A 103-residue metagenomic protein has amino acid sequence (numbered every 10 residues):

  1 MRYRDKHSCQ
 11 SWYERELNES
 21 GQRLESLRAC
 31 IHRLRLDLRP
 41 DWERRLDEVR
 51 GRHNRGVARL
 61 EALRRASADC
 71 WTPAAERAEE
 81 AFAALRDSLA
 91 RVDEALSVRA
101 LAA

Functional and structural regions predicted by a protein language model:
R2-C9, Y13-A100: Amphipathic alpha-helical membrane/lipid-surface binding segments
